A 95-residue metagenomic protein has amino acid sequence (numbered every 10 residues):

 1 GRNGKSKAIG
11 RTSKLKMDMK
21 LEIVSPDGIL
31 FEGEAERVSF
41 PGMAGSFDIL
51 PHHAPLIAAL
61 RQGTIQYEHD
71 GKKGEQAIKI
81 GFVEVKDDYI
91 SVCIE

Functional and structural regions predicted by a protein language model:
G1-D18: Short, Lys/Arg-enriched N-terminal segments with co-localized hydrophobic residues within the first ~10-30 amino acids
D18-E95: Compact, glycine-rich, soluble single-domain proteins
